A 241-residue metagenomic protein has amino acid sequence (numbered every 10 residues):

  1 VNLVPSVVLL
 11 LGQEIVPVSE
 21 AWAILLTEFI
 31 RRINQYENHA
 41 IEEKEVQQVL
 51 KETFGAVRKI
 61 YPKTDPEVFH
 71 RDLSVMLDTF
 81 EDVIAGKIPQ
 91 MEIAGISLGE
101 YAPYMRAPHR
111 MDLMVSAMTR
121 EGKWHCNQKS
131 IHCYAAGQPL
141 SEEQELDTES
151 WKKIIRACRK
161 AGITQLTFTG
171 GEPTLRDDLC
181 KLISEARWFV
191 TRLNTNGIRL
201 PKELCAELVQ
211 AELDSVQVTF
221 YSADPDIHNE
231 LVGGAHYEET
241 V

Functional and structural regions predicted by a protein language model:
V1-Q13: Long, low-complexity, charged/polar intrinsically disordered regions in eukaryotic proteins
V18-D112: Long, charge-rich, low-complexity alpha-helical segments
D72-V75, A94-S215: Conserved alpha-helical substructure of the radical SAM core
G137-E142, D224-L231: A short acidic, helix-capping loop that chelates divalent metal ions and anchors anionic groups
I198-L200, A223-D226: Short gly/pro/ser/thr-enriched loop/turn and capping motifs at secondary-structure boundaries
V216-F220: Conserved phosphate-donor/acceptor-positioning beta-strand/loop module used by diverse small-molecule
V232-V241: Glycine-rich S-adenosyl-L-methionine
